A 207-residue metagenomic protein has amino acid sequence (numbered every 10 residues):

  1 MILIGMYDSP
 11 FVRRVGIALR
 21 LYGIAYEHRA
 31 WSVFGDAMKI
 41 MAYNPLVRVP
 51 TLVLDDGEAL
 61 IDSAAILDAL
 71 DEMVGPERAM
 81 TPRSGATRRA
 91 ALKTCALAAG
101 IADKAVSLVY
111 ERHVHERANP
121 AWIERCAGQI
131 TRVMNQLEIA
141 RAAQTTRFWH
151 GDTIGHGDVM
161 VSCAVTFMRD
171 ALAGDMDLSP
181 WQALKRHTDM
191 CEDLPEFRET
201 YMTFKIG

Functional and structural regions predicted by a protein language model:
M1-A121: GST-like domain detector, emphasizing the conserved glutathione-binding G-site in the N-terminal thioredoxin-like
R20, D170, D193: Short polybasic/polar patches that bind polyanions
D36-K39, P76-E77, A118, Q144-T145 (+3 more regions): Glycine-rich, flexible loop/turn motifs
L52, A64, Q129-V133, L137-E138 (+1 more regions): Aromatic-glycine hotspot motif
L67, D71, L92-C95, M134 (+2 more regions): Non-transmembrane alpha-helical segments in soluble domains of secreted/periplasmic/extracellular proteins
R78-R83, S107, R147-G151, D177 (+1 more regions): Short, hydrophobic secondary-structure boundary micro-motifs
A98-H187: GST-like fold's C-terminal all-alpha helical module
L178-G207: Long hydrophobic alpha-helical segments typical of transmembrane helices together with their membrane-interfacial
